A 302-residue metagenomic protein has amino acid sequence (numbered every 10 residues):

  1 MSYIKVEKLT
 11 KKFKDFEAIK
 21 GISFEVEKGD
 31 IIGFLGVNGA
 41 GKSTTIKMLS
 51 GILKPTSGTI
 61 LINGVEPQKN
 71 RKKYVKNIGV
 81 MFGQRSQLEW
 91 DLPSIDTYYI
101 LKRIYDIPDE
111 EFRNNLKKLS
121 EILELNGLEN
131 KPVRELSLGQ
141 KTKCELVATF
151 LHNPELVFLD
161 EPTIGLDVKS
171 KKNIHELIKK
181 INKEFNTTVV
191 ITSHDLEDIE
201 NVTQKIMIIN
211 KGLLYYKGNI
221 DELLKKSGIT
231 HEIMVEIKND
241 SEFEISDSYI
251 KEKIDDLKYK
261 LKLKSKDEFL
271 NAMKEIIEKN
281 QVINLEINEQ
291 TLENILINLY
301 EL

Functional and structural regions predicted by a protein language model:
G58-K69, K73-Y74: Conserved ABC transporter NBD signature motif
Y99, R103, E110-L128: Conserved ABC ATPase "signature" region
P132-L136: Conserved ABC ATPase signature
V157-E161: Catalytic Walker B motif of ABC-type/P-loop ATPase nucleotide-binding domains
H175-K262: ABC transporter nucleotide-binding domain
H231-L302: Short, charged/small-residue-rich alpha-helical element at the C-terminal edge of ABC transporter nucleotide-binding
